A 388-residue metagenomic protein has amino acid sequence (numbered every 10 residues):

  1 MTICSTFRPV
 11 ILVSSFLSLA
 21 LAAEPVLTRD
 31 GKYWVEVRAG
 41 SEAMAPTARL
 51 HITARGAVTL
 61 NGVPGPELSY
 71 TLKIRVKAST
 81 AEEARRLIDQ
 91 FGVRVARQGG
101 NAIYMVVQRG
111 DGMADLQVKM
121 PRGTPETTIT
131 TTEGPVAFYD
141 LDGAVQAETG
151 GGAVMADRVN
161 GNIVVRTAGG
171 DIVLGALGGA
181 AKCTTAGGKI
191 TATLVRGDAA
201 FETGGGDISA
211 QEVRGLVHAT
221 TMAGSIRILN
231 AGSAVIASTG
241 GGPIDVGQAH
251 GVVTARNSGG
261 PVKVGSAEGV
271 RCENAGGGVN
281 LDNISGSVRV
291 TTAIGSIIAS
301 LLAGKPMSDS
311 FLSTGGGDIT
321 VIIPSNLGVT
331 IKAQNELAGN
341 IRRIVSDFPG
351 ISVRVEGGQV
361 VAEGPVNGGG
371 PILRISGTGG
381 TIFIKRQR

Functional and structural regions predicted by a protein language model:
M1-R388: Intrinsically disordered, low-complexity terminal regions
